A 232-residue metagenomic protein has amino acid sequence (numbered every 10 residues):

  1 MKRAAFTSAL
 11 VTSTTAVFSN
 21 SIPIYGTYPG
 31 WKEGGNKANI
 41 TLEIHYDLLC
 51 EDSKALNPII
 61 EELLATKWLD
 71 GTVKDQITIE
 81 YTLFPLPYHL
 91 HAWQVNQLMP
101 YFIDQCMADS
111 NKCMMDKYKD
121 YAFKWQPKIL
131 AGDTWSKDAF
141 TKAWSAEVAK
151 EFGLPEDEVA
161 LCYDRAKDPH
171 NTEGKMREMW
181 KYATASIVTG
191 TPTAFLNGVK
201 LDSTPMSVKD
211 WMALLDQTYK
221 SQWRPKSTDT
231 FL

Functional and structural regions predicted by a protein language model:
K2-T14: Fungal secretory targeting signals
V17-N20, K54-A55: Long, contiguous juxta-domain segments that are non-catalytic but functionally important
S21-I40: A short beta-strand-turn-helix
G30-E33, L69-D70, A183-T184: Short, flexible, glycine/charge-rich loop motifs used to bind or transfer phosphoryl groups or to couple energy/partner
E33, L86-Y88, S203: Generic structural "secondary-structure junction" signal
A38, E43-A146, S186, K226-D229: Structural alpha/beta surface segment adjacent to cysteine/selenocysteine redox centers across thiol/disulfide enzymes
I40, I44-D47, N57-A65, T141-L232: C-terminal cap of thioredoxin/glutaredoxin-like
